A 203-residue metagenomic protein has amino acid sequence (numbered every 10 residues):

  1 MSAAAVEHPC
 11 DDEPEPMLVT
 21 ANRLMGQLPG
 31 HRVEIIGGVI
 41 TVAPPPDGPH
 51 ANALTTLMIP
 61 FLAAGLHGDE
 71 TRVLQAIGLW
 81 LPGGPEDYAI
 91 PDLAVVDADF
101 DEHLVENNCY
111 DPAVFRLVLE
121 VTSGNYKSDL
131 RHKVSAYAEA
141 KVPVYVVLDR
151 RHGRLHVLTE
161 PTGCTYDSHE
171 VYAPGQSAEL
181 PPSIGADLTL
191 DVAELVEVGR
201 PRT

Functional and structural regions predicted by a protein language model:
M1-T203: Gly/Pro/Ser/Thr-rich low-complexity, intrinsically disordered segments predominantly at protein N-termini
